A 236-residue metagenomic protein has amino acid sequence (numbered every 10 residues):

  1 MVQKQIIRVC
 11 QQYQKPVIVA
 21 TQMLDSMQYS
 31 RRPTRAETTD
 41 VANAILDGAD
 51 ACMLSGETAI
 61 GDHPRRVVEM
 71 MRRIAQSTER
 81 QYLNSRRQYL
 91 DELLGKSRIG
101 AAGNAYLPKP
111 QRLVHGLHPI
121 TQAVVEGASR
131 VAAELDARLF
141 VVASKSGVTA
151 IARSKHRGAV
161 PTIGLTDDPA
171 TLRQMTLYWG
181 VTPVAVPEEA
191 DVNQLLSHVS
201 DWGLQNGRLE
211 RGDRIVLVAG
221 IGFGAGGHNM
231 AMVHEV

Functional and structural regions predicted by a protein language model:
M1-M23, E69-R86: Alpha-helix-loop-beta-strand connector modules within alpha/beta enzyme cores
Q12, R72-G127: Long, charged amphipathic helices and adjacent flexible linkers at domain junctions
V17-T21, I45, C52-L54, T162: Hydrophobic faces of well-ordered beta-strands that scaffold small-molecule active sites in alpha/beta enzyme cores
D25-D47: Catalytic cores of alpha/beta
V41-P64: Glycine-rich phosphate-binding active-site loops on the catalytic face of alpha/beta enzymes
T58-Q81, N229-H234: C-terminal helical cap(s) of enzyme catalytic domains, especially alpha/beta-barrels
T149-I151, R157-L195: Nucleotide-binding motor/catalytic cores of P-loop/tubulin-like NTPases across gene-expression machines
D201, G207-F223, H228-H234: C-terminal binding/interaction regions
